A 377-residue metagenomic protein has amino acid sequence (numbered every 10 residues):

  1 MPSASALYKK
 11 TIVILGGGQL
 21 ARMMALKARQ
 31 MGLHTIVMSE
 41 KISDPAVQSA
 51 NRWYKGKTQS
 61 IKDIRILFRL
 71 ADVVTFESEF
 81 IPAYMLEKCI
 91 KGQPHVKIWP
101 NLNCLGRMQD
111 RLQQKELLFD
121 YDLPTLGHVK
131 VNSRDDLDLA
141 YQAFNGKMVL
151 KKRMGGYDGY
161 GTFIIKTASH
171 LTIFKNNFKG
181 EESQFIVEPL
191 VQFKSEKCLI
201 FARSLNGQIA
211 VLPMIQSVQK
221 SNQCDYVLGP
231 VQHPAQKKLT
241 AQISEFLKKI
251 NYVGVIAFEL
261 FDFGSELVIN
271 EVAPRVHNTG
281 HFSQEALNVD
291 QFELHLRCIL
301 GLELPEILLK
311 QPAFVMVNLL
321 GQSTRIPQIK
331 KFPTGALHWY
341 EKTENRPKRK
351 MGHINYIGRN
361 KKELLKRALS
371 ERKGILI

Functional and structural regions predicted by a protein language model:
M1-Q109, Q113, D135: ATP-binding N-terminal substructure of ATP-dependent carboxylate-amine bond-forming enzymes
Y8, R297-I377: Peripheral (often C-terminal) accessory segments that flank ATP-dependent C-N-forming ligase machineries
R29, I90-K91, F119, Q142 (+1 more regions): Anion (oxyanion) recognition and catalysis
N101-F163, Q184: A conserved helix-loop-beta module that forms one wall/lid of the active-site cleft in ATP-utilizing catalytic domains
G127, K147-L150, S183-E188, I256-A257 (+2 more regions): A short linear hydrophobic-aromatic micro-motif
G161-F258, D262-G264: Internal nucleotide-binding/catalytic subdomain
K238-F258, F263, A273-G321: Active-site "cap" helix and flanking loop/linker of ATP-utilizing ligase/carboxylase catalytic domains
